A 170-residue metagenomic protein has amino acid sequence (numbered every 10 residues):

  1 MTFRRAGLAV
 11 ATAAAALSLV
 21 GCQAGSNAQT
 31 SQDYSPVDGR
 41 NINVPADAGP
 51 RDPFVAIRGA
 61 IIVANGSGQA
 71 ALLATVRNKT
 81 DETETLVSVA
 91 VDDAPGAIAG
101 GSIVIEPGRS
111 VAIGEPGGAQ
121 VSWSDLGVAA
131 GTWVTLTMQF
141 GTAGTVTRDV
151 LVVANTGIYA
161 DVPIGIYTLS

Functional and structural regions predicted by a protein language model:
L17-G21: C-terminal motif of bacterial Sec signal peptides marking the signal peptidase cleavage site
Q23-S26: Bacterial signal peptide processing site
Q29-P50, T147, V153-S170: Extracytoplasmic/periplasmic copper-protein system
G49-V63: N-terminal edge beta-strand
S67-L73, G127-T135: Short, solvent-exposed loop/turn segments enriched in Ser/Thr/Gly
A74-D81: Asparagine-centered strand-capping/turn motif at beta-strand->loop junctions
D81-P95: Short acidic, flexible loop segments centered on an aromatic residue
G96-S124: Intrinsically disordered, low-complexity Pro/Gly/Ser/Thr-rich segments with frequent PxxP/GP/PP motifs and embedded
